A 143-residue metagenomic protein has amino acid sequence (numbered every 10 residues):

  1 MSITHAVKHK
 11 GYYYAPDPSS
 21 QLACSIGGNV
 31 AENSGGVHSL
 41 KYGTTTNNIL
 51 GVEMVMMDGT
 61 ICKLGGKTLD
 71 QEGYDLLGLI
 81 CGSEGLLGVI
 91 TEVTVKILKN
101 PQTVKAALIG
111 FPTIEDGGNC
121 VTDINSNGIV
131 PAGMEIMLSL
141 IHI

Functional and structural regions predicted by a protein language model:
M1-E135: FAD-binding subdomain of flavoenzyme oxidoreductases
L138: Acidic, glycine-rich loop-and-beta core segments that form the ion-binding/anion-interacting portion of active sites
I141-I143: Conserved small/polar residues in nucleotide/adenosyl-binding loops
